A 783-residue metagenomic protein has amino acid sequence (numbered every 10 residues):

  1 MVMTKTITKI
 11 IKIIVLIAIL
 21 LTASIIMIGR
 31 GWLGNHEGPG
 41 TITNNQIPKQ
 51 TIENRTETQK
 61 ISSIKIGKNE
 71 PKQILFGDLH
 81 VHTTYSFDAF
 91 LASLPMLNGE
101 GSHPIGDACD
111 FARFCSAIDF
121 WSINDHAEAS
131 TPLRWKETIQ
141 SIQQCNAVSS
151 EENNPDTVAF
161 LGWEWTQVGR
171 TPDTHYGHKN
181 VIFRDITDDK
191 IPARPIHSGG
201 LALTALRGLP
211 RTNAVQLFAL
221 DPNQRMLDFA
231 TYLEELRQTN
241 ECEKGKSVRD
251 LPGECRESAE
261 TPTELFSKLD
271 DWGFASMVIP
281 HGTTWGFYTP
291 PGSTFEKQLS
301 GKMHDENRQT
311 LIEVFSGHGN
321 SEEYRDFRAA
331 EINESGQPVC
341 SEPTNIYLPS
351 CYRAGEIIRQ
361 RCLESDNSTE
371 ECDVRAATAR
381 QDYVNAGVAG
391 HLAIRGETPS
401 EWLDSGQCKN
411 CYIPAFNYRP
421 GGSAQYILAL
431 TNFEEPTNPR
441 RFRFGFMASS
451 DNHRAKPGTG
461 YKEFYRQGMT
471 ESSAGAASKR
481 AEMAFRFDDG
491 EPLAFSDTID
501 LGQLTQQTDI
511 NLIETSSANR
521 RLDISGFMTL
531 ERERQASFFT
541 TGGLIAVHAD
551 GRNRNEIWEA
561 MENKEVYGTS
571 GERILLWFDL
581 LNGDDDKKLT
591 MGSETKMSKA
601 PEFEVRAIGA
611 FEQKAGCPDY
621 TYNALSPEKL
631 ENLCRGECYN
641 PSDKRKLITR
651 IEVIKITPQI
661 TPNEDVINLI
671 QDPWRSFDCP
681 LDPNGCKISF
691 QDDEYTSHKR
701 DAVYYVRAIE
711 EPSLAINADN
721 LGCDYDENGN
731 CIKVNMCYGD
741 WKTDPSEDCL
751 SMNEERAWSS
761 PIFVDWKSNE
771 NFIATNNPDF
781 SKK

Functional and structural regions predicted by a protein language model:
M1-T8: N-terminal secretory signal peptides that target proteins for export/translocation
K9-N98, D110, S122-Q140, A230 (+1 more regions): C-terminal functional module detector
S63, C115-D119, K136-F160: Divalent-metal coordination cores built from histidine and acidic residues
S102-W121: Alpha-helical scaffold segments that flank or form the walls of functional sites
F114, P155-G162, I196-L203, L217-L220 (+3 more regions): Low-complexity, flexible helical/coil segments
S116, N154, T174-H178, N307-Q309 (+1 more regions): Short, solvent-exposed loop/turn segments at the edges of secondary structure
A117-W135, W163-V168, H178: Active-site neighborhood of divalent metal-dependent phosphoester/pyrophosphate hydrolases
D156-T157, W165-C255, K268, F274-P290 (+1 more regions): Alpha-helix N-cap/helix-start capping residues at coil-to-helix junctions, especially the first residue of tandem
